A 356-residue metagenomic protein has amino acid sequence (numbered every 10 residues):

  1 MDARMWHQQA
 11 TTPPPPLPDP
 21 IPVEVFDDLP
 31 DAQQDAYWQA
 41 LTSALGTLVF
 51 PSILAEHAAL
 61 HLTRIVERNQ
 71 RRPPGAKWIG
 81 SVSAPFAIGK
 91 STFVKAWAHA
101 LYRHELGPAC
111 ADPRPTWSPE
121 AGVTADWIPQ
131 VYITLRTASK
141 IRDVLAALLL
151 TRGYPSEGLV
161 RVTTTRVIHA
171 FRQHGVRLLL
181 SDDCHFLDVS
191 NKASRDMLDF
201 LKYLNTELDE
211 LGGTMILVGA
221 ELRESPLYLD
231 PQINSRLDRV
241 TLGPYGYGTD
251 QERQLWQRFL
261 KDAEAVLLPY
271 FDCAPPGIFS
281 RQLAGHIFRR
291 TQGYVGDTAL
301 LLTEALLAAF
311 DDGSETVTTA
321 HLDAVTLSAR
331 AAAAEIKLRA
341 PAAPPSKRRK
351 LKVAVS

Functional and structural regions predicted by a protein language model:
M1-D28, Q34, P51, E210 (+2 more regions): C-terminal alpha-helical "lid" subdomain
L45-N69: N-terminal pre-Walker A segment at the start of P-loop NTPase domains
P74-A96: Walker A/P-loop nucleotide-binding motif
A100-P119, Y154-P155: Post-Walker A helix-loop "phosphate-sensing" segment adjacent to the P-loop in P-loop NTPases
A125-S156: Conserved NTP-binding/hydrolysis module of P-loop NTPases
G153-Q173: Central P-loop NTPase core of STAND/AAA+ ATPases
L178, F186-N191, L198-Q282: The catalytic "switch" region of P-loop NTPases
